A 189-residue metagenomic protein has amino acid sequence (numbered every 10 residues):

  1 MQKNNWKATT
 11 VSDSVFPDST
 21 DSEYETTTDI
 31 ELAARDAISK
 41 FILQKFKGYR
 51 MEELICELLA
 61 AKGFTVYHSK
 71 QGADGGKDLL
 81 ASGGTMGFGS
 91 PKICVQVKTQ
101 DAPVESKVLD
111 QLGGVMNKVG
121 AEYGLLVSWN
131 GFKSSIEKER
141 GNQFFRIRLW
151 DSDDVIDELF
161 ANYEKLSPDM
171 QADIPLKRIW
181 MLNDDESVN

Functional and structural regions predicted by a protein language model:
M1-N189: Mixed-charge (Asp/Glu-Lys/Arg
